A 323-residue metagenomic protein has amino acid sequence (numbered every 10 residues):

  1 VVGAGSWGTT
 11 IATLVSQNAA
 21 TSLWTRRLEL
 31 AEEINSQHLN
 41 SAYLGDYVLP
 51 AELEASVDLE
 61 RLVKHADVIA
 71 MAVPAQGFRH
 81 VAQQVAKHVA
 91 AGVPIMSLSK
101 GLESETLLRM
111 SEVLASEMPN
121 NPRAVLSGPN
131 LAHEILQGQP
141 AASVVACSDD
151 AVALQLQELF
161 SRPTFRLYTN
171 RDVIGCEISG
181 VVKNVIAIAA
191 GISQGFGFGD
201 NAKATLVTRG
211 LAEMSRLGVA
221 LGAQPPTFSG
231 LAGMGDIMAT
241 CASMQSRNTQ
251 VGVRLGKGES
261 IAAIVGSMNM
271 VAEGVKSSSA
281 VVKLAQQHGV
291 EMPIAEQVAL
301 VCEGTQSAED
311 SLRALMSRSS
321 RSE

Functional and structural regions predicted by a protein language model:
V1-Y47, E54-V57, Q84: NAD(P)+-binding Rossmann beta1-loop-alpha1 motif at the extreme N-terminus of oxidoreductases
G5, T9, L28, S56 (+20 more regions): Electropositive phosphate-/nucleotide-binding environments in soluble metabolic enzymes
L49, A55, L59-P140, L156: Rossmann-like NAD(P)(H) cofactor-binding subdomain of soluble oxidoreductases
G77, H88, V113-N121, P140-I188 (+1 more regions): Internal alpha-helical scaffold of NAD(P)-dependent oxidoreductase catalytic cores
S97, P122-S127, L167-R171, G230 (+1 more regions): General beta-strand structural signal in soluble alpha/beta enzymes
K183, A190-Q194, V219-S229, G233-E323: NAD(P)-dependent Rossmann-like dehydrogenase/reductase catalytic/cofactor-binding core
